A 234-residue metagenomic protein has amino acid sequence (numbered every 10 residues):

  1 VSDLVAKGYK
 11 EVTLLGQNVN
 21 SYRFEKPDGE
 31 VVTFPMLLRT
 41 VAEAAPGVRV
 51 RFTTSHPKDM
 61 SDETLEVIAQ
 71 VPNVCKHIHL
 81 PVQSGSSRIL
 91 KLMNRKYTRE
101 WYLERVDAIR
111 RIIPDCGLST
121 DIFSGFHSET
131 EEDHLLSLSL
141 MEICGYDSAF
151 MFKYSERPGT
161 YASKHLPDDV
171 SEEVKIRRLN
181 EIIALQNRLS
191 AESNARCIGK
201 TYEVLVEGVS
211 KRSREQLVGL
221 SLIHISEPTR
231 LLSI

Functional and structural regions predicted by a protein language model:
V1: Conserved functional hotspot residues or short segments at active or partner-binding sites across diverse domains
A6-H134, E142: Conserved SAM/AdoMet-binding glycine-rich loop
R23-A42, P46, K96, E156-R188: Radical SAM enzyme [4Fe-4S]-AdoMet core and its adjacent flexible, acidic and glycine-rich loops/tails across
L80, D121, M141, A149 (+2 more regions): Hydrophobic, well-ordered secondary-structure elements that form the walls of internal hydrophobic environments
L138: P-loop NTP-binding/switch modules centered on Walker-like glycine-rich loops
S148-S155: Internal alpha/beta loop-helix hairpins
K164-R230: Terminal RNA-binding accessory module
